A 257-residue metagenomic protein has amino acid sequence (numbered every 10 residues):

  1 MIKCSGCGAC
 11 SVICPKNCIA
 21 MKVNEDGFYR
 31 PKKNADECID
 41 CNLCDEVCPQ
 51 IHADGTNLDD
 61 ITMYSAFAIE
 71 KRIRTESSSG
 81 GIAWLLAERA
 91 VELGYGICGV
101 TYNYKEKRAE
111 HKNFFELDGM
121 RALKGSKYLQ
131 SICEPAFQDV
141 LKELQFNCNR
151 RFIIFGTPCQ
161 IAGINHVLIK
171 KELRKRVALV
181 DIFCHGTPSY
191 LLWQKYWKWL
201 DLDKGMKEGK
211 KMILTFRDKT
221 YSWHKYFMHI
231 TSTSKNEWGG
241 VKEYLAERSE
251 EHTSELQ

Functional and structural regions predicted by a protein language model:
K3, A9-K32, N42-D59: Iron-sulfur cluster-binding cysteine motifs and their immediate structural context in ferredoxin-like electron-transfer
K3-C4, I73: Short secondary-structure boundary micro-motifs
G6, D40, I153-I154: Conserved SAM-binding loop
D36-E37: Short, charged amphipathic alpha-helical surface segments
A53-S254: Iron-sulfur-associated redox domains of electron-transfer enzymes in respiratory and anaerobic energy metabolism
